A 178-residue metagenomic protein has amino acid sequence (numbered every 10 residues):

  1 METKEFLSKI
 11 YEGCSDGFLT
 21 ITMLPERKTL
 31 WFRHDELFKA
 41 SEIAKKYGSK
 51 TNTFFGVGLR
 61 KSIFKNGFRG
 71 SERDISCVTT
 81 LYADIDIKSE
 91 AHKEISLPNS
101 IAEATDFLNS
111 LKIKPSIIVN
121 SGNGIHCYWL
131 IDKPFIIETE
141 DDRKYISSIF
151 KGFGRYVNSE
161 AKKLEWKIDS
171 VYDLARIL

Functional and structural regions predicted by a protein language model:
M1, A91-N109, I131-L164: Helical (often loop-to-helix) elements that flank the catalytic cores of nucleotide-handling enzymes
M1-C14, A102-N109, I113-V119, K133: Long, charged low-complexity interaction segments
M1-T80, K88-E94: DNA replication initiation on ssDNA origins
K50, N99, E103, G122: Short, well-structured alpha-helical interface segments that form or flank functional binding sites
K65-R73, T105-G122, K163-D169: Catalytic micro-motifs at enzyme active sites that drive phosphoryl/nucleotidyl and oxygen chemistry
S76, N120, I146, S170-D173: Active-site-proximal structural scaffolding
T80-A83, L108-E138, L174-L178: Histidine-centered divalent-metal-coordination microenvironment in nucleic-acid enzymes
V157-L178: Catalytic "initiation/cleavage/transfer" segments centered on a nucleophilic residue and adjacent nucleic-acid-engaging
